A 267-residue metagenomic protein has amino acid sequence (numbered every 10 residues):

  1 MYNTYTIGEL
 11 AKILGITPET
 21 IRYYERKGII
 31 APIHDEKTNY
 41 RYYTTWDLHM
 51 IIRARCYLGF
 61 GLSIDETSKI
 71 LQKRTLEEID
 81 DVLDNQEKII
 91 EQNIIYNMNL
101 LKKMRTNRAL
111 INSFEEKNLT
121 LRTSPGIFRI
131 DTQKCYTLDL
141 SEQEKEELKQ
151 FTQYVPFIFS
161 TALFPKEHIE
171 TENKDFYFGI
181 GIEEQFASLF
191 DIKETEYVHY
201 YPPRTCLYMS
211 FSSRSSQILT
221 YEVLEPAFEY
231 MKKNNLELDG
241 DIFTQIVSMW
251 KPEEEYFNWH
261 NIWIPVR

Functional and structural regions predicted by a protein language model:
M1-G59, N234-D239: Basic helix-turn-helix/winged-helix DNA-binding cores and closely related short helical interaction motifs
A11-T20, E25-P32, Q72-I89, E147-A162: An N-terminal domain-start capping segment
R22, D35, S68, L163 (+1 more regions): Short loop/turn and capping residues at structural boundaries
I33-K37, L58-S68, Y256-R267: Histidine- and aromatic-rich ligand-binding microenvironments
D35-E36, R55, F60, T67-L121: Short, charged amphipathic alpha-helical surface segments
Y42-T44, L76, W250: Short Asp/Glu-rich motifs
D81, M98, K102-R267: A solvent-exposed interaction/effector surface
